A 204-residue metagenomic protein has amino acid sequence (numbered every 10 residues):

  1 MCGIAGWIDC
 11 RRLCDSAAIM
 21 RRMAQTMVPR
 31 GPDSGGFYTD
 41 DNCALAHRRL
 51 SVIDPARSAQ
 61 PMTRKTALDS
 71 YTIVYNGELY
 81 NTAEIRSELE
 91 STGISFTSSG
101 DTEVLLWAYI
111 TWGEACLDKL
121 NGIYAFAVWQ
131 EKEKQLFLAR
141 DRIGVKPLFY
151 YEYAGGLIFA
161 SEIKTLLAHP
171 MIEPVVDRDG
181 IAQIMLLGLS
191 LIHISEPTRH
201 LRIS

Functional and structural regions predicted by a protein language model:
M1-S195, R199: Cysteine-centered catalytic environments shared across enzyme families
